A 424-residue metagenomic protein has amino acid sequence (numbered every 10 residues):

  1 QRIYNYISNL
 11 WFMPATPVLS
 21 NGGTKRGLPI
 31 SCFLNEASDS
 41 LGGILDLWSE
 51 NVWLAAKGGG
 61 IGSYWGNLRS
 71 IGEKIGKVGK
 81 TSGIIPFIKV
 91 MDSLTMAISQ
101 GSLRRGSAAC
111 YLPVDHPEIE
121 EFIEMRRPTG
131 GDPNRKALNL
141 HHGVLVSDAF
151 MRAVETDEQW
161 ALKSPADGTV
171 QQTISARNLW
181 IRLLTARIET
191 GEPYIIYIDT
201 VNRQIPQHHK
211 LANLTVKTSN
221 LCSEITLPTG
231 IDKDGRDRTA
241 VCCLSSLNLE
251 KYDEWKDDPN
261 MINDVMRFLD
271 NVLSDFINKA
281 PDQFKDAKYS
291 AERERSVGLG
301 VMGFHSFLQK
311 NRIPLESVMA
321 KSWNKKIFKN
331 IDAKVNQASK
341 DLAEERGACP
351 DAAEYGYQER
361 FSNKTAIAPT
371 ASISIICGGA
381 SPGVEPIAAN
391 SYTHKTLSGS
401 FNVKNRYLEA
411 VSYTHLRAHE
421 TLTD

Functional and structural regions predicted by a protein language model:
Q1, L68, K77-V90, G101-G106 (+2 more regions): Conserved, charged catalytic cores of large soluble enzymes
Y6-L28, F33-G76, I84-F87, I98 (+4 more regions): Function-dense linear segments that define catalytic or interfacial modules in macromolecule-processing proteins
R26, A37-S40, I44, S82-F87 (+10 more regions): Secondary-structure capping and boundary motifs in well-ordered enzyme cores
L28-S31, K57-I61, R104-A109, E118 (+6 more regions): Short coil/turn connectors at secondary-structure junctions
W48, L103, D264-K288, E292 (+2 more regions): Internal maturation/activation junctions in enzymes
A410-V411: Acidic, proline/serine/threonine- and glycine-rich low-complexity intrinsically disordered segments
T414-T421: Conserved small/polar residues in nucleotide/adenosyl-binding loops
D424: Active-site pocket-lining segment
